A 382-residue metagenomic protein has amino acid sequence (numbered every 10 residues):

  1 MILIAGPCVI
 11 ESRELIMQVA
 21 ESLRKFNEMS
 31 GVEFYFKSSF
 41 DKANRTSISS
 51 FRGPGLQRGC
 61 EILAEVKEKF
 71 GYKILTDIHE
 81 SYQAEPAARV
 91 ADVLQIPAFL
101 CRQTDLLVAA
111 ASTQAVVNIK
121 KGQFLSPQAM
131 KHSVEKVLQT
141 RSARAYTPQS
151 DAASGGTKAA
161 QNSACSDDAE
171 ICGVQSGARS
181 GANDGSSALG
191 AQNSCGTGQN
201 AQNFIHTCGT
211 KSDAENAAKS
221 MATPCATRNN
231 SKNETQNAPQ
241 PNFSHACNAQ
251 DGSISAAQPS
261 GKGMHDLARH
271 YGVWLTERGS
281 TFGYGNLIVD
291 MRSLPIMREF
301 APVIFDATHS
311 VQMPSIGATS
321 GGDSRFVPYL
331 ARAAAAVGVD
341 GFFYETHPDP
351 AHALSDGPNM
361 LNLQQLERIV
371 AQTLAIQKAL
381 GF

Functional and structural regions predicted by a protein language model:
M1-I2, S30-F34, E68-I74, V90-D92 (+4 more regions): Short, well-ordered coil/turn segments that N-cap beta-strands
M1-I4, L380-F382: N-terminal amphipathic alpha-helix/helix-capping segment at the start of soluble metabolic enzymes
P7-R13, F34-L56, T346-D356: Glycine-rich, proline-tolerant flexible connector loops at the mouths of alpha/beta enzymes
S49-Q57, V93-L100, Y284-M291, S310-A335 (+2 more regions): Active-site-adjacent loop and "lid" segments of alpha/beta metabolic enzymes
F51-L75, A110, Q114-V116, L294-V303 (+1 more regions): Alpha-helix-loop-beta-strand connector modules within alpha/beta enzyme cores
P54-G55, Y72-E80, D92-D105, V116-P127 (+1 more regions): Catalytic beta/alpha-barrel core
Q114, N118-A143, M264-T346: Catalytic alpha/beta core domains of metabolic enzymes, predominantly
